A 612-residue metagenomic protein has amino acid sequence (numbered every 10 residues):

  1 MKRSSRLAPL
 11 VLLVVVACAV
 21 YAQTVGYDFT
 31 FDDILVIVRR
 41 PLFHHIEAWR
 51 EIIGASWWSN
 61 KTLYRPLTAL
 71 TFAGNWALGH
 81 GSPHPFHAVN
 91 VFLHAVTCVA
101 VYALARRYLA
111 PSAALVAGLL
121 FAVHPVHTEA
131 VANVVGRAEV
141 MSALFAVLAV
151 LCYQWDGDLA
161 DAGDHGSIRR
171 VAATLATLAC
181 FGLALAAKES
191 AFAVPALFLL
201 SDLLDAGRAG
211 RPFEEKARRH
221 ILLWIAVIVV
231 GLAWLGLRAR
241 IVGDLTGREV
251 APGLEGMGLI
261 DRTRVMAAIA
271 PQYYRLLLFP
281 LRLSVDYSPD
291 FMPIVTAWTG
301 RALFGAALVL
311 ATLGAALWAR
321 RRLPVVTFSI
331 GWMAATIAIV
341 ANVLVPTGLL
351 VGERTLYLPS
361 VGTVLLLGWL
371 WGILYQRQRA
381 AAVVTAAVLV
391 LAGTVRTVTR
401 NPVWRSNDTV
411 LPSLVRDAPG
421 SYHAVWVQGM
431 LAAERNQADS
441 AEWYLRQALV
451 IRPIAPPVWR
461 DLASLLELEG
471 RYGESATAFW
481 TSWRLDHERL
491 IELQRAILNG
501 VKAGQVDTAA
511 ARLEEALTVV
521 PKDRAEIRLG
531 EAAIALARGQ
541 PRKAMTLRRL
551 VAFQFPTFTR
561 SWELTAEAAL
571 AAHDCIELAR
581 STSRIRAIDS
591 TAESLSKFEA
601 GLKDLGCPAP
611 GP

Functional and structural regions predicted by a protein language model:
M1-R3, T299, D408-P612: C-terminal luminal/periplasmic domains and tails of membrane-associated envelope-modifying transferases
M1-Y472, A478-W480, R484-I491: Polytopic membrane enzymes that build or remodel cell-surface glycoconjugates and lipids
